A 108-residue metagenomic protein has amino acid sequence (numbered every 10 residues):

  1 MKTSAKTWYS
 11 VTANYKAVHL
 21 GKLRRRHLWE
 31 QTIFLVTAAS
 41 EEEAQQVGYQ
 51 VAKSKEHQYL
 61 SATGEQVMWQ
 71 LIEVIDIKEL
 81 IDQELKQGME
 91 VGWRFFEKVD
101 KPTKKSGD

Functional and structural regions predicted by a protein language model:
M1-T3, R25-R26: Short, conserved, surface-exposed binding loops centered on an aromatic residue
S4-V11: Short structural boundary motif marking the start of a folded domain
K6, W29-Q31, Q66-I72: Short edge beta-strand segments in beta-sheet-rich domains
T12-V18: Generic short beta-strand segments
V18-R25: Short, cysteine-centered beta-strand-loop-beta hairpins and adjacent loop/turn segments enriched in charged/polar
R26-A39: A short, exposed loop/beta-hairpin motif centered on an aromatic-Gly-Thr core
A39-K55: A short, charged, amphipathic alpha-helix used as a generic interaction element across diverse proteins
S54-D108: Short, mixed-charge low-complexity intrinsically disordered segments
